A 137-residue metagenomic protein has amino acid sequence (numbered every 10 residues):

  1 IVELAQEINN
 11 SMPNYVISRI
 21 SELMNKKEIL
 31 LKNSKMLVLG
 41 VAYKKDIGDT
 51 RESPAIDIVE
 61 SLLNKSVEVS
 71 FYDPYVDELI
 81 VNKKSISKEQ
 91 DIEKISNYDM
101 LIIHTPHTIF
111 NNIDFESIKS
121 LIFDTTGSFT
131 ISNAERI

Functional and structural regions predicted by a protein language model:
I1-I137: Structural/interface elements that position substrates and couple domains in central-metabolism enzymes
